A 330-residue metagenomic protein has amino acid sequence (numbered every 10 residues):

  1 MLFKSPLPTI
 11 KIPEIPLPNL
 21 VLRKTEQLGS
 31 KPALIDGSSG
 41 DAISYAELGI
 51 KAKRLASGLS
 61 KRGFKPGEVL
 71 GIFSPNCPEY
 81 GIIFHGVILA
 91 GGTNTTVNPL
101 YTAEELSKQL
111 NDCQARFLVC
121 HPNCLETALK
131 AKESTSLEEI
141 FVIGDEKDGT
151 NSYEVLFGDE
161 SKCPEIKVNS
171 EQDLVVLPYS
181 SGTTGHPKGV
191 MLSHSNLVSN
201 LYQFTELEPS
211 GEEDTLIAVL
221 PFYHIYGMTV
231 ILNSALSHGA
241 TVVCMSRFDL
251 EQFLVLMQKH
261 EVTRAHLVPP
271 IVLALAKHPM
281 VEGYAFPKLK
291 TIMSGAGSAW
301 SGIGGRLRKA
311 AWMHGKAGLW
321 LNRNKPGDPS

Functional and structural regions predicted by a protein language model:
S5, F117, N123-E171, H278 (+1 more regions): ANL superfamily adenylate-forming
P13, S30-C77, G81-H85, T102-S107 (+1 more regions): Conserved AMP-binding/adenylate-forming core of the ANL superfamily
G29-P32, D148, E160-Y179, H186 (+1 more regions): Conserved pre-ATP/AMP-binding loop-to-beta segment of ANL
A42-A46, V175-S199: Conserved AMP-binding A3 loop
E68-V69, P75-T95, P99-A103, N111-F117 (+4 more regions): A short helix-loop-beta submotif of the ANL/AMP-binding
S74, G92-L110, P122-T127, A240-H260 (+1 more regions): ATP-dependent adenylate-forming carboxylate-activation enzymes
V198-T215, Y223-R264, A274-M280: Conserved AMP-binding/adenylation subdomain of ANL enzymes
V262-L267, A276-S330: Gly/Ser/Thr-rich phosphate-binding loop
